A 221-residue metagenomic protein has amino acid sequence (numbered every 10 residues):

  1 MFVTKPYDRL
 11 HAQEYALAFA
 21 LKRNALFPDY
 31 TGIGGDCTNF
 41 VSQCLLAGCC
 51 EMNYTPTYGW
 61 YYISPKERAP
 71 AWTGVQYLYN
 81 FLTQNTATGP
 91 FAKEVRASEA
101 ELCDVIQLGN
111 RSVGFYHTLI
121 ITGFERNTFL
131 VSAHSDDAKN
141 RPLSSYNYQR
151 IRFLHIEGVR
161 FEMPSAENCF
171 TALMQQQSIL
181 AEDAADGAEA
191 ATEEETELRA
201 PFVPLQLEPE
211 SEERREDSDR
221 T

Functional and structural regions predicted by a protein language model:
M1-T73: N-terminal capping segments
L10, I121, Q149-R150: A structural signal for short, hydrophobic beta-strand segments that form beta-sheets in beta-rich/all-beta domains
A12-E14, F129, I151: A broad, low-specificity signal marking well-ordered, structured residues that form hydrophobic/aromatic
A47, E51, N127, D137: Short loop/turn segments at secondary-structure transitions that flank enzyme active sites
Y54-T57, T118, L143: Short, solvent-exposed loop/turn and secondary-structure capping segments
Y61-H134: ...with weaker cross-activation on analogous glycine-rich loops/strands in unrelated enzymes
S132-Y148: Catalytic alpha/beta core of large soluble enzyme barrels
N147-T221: Low-complexity, Gly/Ser/Thr/Pro-rich intrinsically disordered linker/tail segments
